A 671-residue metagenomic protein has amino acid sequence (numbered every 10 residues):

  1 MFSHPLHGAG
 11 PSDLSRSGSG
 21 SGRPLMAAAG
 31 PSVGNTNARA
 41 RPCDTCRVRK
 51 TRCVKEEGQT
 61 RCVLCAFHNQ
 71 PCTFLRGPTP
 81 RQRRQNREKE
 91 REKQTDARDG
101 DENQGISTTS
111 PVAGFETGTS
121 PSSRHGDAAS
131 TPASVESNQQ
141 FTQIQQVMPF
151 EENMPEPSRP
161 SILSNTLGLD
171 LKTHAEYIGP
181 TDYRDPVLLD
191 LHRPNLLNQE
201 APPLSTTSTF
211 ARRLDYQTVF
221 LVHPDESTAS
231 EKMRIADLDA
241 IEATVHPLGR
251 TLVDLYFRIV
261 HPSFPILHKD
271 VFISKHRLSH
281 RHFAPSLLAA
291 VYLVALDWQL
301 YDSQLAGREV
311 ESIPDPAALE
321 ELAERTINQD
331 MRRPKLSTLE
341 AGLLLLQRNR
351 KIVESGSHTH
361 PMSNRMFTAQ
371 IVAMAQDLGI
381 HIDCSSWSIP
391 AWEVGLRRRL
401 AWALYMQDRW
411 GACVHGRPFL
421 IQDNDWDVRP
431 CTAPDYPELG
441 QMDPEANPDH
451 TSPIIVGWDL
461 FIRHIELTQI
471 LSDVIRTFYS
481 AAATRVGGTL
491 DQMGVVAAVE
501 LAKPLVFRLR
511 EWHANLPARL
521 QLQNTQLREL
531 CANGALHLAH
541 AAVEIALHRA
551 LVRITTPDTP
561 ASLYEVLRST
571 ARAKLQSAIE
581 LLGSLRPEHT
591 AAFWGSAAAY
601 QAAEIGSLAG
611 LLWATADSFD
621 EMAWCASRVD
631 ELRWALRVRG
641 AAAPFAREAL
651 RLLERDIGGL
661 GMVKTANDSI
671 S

Functional and structural regions predicted by a protein language model:
F2-H7, D13-Q145, P149-N153, A175 (+1 more regions): N-terminal zinc-finger DNA-binding module, primarily the fungal Zn(2)-Cys(6)
V33-A38, L221-V222, L238-R250, V271-A290 (+6 more regions): Extended, leucine-rich alpha-helical cores of fungal transcription factors
P71, R76-P78, T117-I259, V294 (+3 more regions): Intrinsically disordered, low-complexity activation-like regions
K93-P194, E200-P202, T206-S208, V566 (+3 more regions): C-terminal, low-complexity intrinsically disordered regions in eukaryotic proteins
T228-A236, L267, A318-L322: Surface-exposed beta-strand-to-loop junctions that form interaction patches on eukaryotic regulatory domains
P262-D270, A317, L439-D443, I579: Active-site-adjacent bridging/hinge elements
L293-R308, V552: A short secondary-structure junction motif
P418-P448: Short, flexible helix-coil linker/hinge segments at the edges of structured domains or between repeats
